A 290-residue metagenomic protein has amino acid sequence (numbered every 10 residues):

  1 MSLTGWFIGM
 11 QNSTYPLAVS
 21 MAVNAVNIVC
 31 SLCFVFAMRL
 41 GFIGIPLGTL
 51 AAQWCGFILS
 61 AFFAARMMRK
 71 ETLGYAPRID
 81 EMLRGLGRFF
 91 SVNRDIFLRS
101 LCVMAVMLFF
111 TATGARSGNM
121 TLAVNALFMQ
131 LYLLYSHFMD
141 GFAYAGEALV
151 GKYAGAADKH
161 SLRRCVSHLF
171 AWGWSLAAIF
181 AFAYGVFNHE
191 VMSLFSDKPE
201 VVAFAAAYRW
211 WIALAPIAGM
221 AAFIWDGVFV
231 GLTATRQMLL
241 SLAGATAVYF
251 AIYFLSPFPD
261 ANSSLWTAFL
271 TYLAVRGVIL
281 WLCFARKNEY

Functional and structural regions predicted by a protein language model:
M1-G9, P16-N24, I45-A61, D140-A143 (+3 more regions): Short runs within selected transmembrane alpha-helices of multi-pass transporters and secretion channels
M1-P16, V124-V186, M220-T233, Q237-S241: Small-residue-rich hydrophobic transmembrane alpha-helices
T4, S31, F110, N188 (+2 more regions): Generic structural marker for isolated residues within well-ordered, non-membrane alpha-helices of soluble domains
M10, T14-M21, L59-F62, R78-F109 (+6 more regions): Hydrophobic faces of transmembrane alpha-helices in multi-pass small-molecule transporters and flippases across diverse
N12-S13, G41, N119, K198 (+2 more regions): Short loop-to-helix capping motifs
V26-V29, V35-F97, V150-A215, L255-Y290: Short alpha-helical transmembrane segments in multi-pass integral membrane proteins
C30-L40, L101-L134, K152-Y153, E190-P199: Helix-terminus/linker motif at the lipid-water interface of multi-pass membrane proteins
Y249-L255: Hydrophobic alpha-helical transmembrane segments in multi-pass integral membrane proteins
